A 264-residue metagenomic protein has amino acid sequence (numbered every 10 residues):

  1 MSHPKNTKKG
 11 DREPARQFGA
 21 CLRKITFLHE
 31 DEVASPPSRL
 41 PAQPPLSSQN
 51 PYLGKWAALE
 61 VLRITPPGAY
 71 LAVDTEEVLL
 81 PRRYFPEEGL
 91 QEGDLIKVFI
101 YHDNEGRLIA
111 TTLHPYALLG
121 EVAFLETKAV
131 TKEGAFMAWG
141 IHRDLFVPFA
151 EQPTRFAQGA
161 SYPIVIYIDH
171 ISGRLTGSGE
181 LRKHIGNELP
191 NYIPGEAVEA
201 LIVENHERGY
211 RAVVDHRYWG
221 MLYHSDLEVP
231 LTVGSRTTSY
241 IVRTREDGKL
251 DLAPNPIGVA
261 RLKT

Functional and structural regions predicted by a protein language model:
S2-T264: Single-stranded RNA-binding regions, centering on S1/OB-family and related RNA-binding modules
